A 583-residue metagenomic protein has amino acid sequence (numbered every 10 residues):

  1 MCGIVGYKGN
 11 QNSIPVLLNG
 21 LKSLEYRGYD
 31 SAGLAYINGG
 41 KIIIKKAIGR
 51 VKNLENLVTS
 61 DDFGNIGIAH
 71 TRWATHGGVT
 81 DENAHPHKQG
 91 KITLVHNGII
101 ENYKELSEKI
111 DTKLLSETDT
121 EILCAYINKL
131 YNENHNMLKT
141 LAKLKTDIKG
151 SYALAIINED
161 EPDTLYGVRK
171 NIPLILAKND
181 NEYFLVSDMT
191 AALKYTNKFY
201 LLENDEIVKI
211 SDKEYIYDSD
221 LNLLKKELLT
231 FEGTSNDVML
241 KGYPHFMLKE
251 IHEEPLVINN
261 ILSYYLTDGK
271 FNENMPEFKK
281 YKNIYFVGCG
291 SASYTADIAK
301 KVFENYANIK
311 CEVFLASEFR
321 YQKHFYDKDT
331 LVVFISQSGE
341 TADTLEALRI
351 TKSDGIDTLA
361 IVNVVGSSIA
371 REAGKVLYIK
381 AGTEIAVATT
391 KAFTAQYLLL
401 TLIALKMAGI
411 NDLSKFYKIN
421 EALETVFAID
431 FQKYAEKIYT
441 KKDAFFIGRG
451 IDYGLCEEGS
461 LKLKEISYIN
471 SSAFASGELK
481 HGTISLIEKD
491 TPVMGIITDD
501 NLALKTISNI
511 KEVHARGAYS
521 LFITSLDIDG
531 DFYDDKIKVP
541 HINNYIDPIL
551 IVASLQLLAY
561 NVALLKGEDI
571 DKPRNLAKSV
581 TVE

Functional and structural regions predicted by a protein language model:
M1-L240, P244, L256-N260, G269-K280 (+4 more regions): Conserved short alpha-helical segments that host acidic/polar catalytic motifs at enzyme active sites
N65-E82, N259-N274, A299-I335, T341 (+1 more regions): Glycine-rich oxoanion-binding loops at beta->alpha junctions
S151-E182, Y439-E465, D500-L502, I507: Acidic/histidine-rich
E214-E250, L256, A370, K375-I379 (+2 more regions): Terminal amphipathic helices with adjacent charged low-complexity linkers/tails
E254-Y285, K375-V493, A503, K566-E583: Active-site phosphate/pyrophosphate-binding segments
P276-E421, R449, I496-P540, L558 (+1 more regions): Glycine-rich phosphate-binding loops that contact phosphosugars or nucleotide phosphates
I542-E583: Generic C-terminus detector
